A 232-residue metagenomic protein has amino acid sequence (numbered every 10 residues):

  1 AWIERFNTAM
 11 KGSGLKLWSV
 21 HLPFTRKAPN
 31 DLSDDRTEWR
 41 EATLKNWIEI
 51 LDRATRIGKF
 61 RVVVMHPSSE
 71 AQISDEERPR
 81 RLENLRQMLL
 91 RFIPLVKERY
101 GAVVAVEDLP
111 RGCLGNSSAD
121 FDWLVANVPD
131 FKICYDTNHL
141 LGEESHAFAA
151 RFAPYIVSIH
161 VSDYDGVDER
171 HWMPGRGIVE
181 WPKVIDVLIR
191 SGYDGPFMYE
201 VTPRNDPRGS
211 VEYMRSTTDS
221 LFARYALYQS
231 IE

Functional and structural regions predicted by a protein language model:
A1, D31-E38, S74-R80, H146 (+2 more regions): Short, solvent-exposed loop/turn segments at secondary-structure boundaries
A1-S19: Aromatic-lined substrate-binding rim segments of carbohydrate-active enzymes
E4, P23-R26, E41-L44, R208: Generic alpha-helical scaffold signal
K11, E49, G58, R86 (+3 more regions): Histidine-acidic metal/acid-base catalytic patches
K11-G12, K27-K132, Y228: Active-site acidic/histidine proton-transfer and metal-coordination neighborhood in alpha/beta enzyme cores
L15, A102, Y193: Short phosphate-binding/catalytic loops that engage adenosine nucleotides
W18-P23, V63-H66, A105-L109, C134-N138 (+2 more regions): A cross-family glycoside hydrolase active-site/sugar-binding cleft signature
F24-P29, E70-Q72, D163-R170: Conserved radical SAM core fold
